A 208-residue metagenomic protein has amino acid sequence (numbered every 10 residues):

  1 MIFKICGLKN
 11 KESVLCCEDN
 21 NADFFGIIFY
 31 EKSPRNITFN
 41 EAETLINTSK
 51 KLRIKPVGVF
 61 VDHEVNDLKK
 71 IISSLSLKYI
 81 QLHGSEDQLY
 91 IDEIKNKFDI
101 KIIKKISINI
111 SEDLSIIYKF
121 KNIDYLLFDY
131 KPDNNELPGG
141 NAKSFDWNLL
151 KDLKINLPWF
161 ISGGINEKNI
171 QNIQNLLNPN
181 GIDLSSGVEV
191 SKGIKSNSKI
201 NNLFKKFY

Functional and structural regions predicted by a protein language model:
M1-G181, S186-Y208: Conserved N-terminal beta1-alpha1 strand-loop-helix module at the mouth
